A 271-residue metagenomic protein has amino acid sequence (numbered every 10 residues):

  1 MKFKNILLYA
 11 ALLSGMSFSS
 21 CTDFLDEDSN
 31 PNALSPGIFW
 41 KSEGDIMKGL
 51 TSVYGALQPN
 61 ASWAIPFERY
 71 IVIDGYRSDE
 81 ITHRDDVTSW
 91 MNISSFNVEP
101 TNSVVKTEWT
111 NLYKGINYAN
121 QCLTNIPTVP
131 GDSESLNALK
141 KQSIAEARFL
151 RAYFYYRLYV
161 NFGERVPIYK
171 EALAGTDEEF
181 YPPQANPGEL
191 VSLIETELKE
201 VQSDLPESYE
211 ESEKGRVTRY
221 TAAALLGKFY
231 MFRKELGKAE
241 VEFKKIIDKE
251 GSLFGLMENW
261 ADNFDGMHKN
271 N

Functional and structural regions predicted by a protein language model:
M1-N30: Bacterial Sec-dependent N-terminal signal peptides
C21-V72, F264: Membrane-proximal, proline-rich intrinsically disordered regions
P31-S35, N97-V98, S135-L136, K170-E178: Short linear capping/connector segments at secondary-structure termini
E43, M47-W63, H83-N161, E179-E189 (+1 more regions): Conserved, well-structured interaction surfaces
A64-R84, R165, Y169-E171, P206-Y220 (+1 more regions): Short, surface-exposed recognition loops and adjoining beta-strand edges that mediate ligand/DNA contacts, enriched
